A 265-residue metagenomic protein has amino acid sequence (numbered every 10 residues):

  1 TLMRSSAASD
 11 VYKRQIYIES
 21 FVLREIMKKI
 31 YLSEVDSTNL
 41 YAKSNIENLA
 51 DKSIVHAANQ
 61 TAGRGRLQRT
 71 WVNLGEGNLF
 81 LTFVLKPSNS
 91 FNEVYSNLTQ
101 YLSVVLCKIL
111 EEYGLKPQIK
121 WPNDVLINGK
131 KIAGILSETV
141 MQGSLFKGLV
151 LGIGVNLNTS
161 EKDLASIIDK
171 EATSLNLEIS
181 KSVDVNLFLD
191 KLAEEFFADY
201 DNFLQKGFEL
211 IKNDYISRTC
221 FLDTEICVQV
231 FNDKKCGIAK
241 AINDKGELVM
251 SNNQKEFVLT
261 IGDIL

Functional and structural regions predicted by a protein language model:
T1-Q15: Single conserved hydrophobic/aromatic residue that forms the stacking wall/gate of nucleotide- or nucleobase-binding
S5, E76, N253: ATP/adenylate-binding site constellation spanning eukaryotic-like Ser/Thr protein kinases, ABC-transporter
S5-S9, S37, S174: Short linear Ser/Thr-Pro motifs
R14-L115, K131-A133, V140, S182-V183: N-terminal lobe of the biotin/lipoate ligase/transferase fold
L23-R24, S88-F91, N97-P117, I127-L265: Long, positively charged amphipathic alpha-helical accessory segments at protein N-termini or as interdomain linkers
